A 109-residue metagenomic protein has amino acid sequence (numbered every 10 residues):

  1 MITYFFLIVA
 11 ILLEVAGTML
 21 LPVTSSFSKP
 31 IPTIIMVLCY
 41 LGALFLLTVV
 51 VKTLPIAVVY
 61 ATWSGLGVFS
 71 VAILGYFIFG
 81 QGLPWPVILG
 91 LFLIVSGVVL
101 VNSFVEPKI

Functional and structural regions predicted by a protein language model:
M1-I109: Polytopic alpha-helical membrane proteins, predominantly small-molecule transporters/carriers
